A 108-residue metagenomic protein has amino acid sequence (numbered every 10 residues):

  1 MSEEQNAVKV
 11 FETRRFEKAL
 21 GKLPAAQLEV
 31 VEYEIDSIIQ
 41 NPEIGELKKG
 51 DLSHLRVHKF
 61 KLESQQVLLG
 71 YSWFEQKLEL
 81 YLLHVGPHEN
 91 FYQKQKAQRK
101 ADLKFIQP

Functional and structural regions predicted by a protein language model:
M1-E34: Arg/Lys-rich, positively charged N-terminal/basic patches that mediate binding to nucleic acids
S2-E4, F60-L68, S72-P108: Enriched for short, Lys/Arg-rich terminal
V10, R56, L80: A broad, low-specificity signal marking well-ordered, structured residues that form hydrophobic/aromatic
R15, V30, D36, I44-L47 (+1 more regions): Short, functionally important structural connectors and interaction interfaces within domains
K18, S37, P87-N90: Active-site micro-motifs of SAM-dependent methyltransferase domains
K18-L23, E43-K48, L80: Short charge-dense sequence patches
D36-E63: A short, surface-exposed loop/turn module that caps and links secondary-structure elements
